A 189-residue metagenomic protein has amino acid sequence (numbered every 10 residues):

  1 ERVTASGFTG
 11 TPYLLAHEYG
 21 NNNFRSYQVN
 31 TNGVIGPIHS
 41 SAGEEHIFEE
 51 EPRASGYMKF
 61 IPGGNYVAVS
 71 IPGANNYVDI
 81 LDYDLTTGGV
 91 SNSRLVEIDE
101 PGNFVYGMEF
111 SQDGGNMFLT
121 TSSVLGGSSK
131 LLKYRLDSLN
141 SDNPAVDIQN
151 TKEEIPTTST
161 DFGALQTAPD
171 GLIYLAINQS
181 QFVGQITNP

Functional and structural regions predicted by a protein language model:
E1-P189: Beta-propeller fold recognition
